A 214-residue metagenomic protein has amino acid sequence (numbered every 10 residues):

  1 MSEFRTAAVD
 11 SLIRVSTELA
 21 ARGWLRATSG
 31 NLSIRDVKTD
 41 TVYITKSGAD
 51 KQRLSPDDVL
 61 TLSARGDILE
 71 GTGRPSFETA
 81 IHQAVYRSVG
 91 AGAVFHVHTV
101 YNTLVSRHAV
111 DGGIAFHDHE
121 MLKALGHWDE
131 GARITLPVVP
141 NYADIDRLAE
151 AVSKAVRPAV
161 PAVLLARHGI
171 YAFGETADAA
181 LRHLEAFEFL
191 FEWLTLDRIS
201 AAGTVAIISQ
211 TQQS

Functional and structural regions predicted by a protein language model:
M1-S214: Glycine-rich flexible loops
